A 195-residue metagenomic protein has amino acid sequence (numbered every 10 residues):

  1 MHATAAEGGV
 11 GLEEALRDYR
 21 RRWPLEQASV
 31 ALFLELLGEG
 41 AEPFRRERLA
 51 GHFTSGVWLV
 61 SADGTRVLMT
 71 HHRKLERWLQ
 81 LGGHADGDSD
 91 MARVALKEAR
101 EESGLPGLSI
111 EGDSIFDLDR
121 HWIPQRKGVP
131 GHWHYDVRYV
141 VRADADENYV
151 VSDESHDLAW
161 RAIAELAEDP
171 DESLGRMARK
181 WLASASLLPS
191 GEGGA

Functional and structural regions predicted by a protein language model:
M1-L32, S103: Predominantly extracellular/luminal regions of secreted and cell-surface proteins, especially disulfide-bonded
D18-G56: Acidic, metal-coordinating catalytic segment for phosphate/diphosphate chemistry, firing primarily on the Nudix
R45-Q80: N-terminal strand-loop-strand
D86-R176: Unchanged
S173-A185: Short, basic/aromatic-enriched C-terminal tail that caps enzymatic domains
G191-E192: Glycine-biased, low-complexity coil/linker segments
